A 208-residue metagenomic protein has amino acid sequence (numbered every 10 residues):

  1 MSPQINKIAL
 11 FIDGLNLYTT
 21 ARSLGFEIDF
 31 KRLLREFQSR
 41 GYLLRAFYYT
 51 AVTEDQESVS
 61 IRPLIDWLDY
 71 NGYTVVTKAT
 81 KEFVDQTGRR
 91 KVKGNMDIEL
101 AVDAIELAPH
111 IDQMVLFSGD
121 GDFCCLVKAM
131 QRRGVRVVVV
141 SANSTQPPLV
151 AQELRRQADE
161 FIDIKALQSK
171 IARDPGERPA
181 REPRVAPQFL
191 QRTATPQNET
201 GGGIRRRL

Functional and structural regions predicted by a protein language model:
M1-L208: Terminal and domain-boundary accessory regions
